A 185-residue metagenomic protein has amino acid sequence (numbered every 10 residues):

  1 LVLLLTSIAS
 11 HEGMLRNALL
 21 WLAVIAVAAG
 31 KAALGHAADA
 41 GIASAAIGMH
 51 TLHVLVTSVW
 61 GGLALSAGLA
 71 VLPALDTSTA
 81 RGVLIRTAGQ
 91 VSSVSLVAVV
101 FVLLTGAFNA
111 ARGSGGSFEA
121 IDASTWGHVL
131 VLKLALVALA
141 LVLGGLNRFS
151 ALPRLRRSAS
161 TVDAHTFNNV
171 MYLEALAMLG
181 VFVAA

Functional and structural regions predicted by a protein language model:
L1-A185: Polytopic transmembrane helical bundles with strong interfacial aromatic enrichment
